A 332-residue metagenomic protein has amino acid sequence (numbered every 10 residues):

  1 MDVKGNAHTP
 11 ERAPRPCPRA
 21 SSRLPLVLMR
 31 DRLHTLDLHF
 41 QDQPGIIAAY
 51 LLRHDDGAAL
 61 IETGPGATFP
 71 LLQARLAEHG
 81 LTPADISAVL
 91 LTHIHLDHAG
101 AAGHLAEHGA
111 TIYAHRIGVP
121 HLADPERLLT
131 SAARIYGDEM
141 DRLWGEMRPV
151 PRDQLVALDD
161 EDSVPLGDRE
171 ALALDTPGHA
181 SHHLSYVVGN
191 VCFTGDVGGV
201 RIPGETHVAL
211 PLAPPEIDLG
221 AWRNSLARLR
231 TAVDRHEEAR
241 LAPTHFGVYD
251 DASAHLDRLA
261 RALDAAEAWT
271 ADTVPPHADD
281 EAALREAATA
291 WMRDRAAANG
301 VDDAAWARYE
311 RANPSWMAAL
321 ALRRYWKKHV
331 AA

Functional and structural regions predicted by a protein language model:
R23-P83, Y186-G195: Conserved beta-strand hairpin/beta-sheet module of binuclear metal-dependent hydrolase folds, prominently
L28, P120-L174, L226-R230: Metallo-beta-lactamase
L52, E62, L72, H93 (+4 more regions): Divalent metal-coordination and catalytic microenvironments
P65, E170-D175, S181-D250: Metallo-beta-lactamase
D85-D97, G118: Metallo-beta-lactamase
A99-H108, D124: Metal-dependent catalytic neighborhoods of phosphoester/phosphodiester hydrolases
H108, R223-A282: Divalent-metal (often Zn2+) His-rich catalytic cores of metallo-beta-lactamase-fold enzymes
D272-A332: C-terminal regulatory/interaction regions
